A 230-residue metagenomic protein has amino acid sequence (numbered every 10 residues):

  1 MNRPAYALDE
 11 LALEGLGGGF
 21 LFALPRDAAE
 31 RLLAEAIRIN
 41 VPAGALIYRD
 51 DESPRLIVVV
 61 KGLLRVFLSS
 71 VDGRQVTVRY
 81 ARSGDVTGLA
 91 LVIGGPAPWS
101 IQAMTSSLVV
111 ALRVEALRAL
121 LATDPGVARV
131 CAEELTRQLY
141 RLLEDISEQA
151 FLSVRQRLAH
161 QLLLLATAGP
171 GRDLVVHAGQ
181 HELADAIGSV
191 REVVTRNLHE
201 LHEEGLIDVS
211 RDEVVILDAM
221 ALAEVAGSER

Functional and structural regions predicted by a protein language model:
M1-A43, V86-T87, V92: Cyclic nucleotide-binding regulatory module and flanking cytosolic helices
F20, A45-T105: Cyclic nucleotide-binding regulatory domains
R38, Y80, A111, H177 (+1 more regions): Short aromatic/basic micro-patch
K61, E115-A116, R137, H181 (+1 more regions): Alpha-helix/helix-capping structural signal
T77-T136, Y140: Cyclic-nucleotide recognition modules
T105, A122-R191: Polybasic "coupling" helices that flank or enter modular domains
R157, L163-R230: Phosphate-/nucleic-acid-contacting segments
